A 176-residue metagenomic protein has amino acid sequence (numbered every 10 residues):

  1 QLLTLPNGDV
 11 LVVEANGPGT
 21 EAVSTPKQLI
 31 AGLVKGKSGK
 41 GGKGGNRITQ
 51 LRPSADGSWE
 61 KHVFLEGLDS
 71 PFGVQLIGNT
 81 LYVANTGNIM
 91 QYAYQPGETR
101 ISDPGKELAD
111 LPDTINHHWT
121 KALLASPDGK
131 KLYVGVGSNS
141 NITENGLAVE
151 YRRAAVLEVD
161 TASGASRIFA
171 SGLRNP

Functional and structural regions predicted by a protein language model:
Q1-N175: Beta-propeller domains with acidic blade repeats across secreted/periplasmic ectodomains and cytosolic WD/CNH propellers
